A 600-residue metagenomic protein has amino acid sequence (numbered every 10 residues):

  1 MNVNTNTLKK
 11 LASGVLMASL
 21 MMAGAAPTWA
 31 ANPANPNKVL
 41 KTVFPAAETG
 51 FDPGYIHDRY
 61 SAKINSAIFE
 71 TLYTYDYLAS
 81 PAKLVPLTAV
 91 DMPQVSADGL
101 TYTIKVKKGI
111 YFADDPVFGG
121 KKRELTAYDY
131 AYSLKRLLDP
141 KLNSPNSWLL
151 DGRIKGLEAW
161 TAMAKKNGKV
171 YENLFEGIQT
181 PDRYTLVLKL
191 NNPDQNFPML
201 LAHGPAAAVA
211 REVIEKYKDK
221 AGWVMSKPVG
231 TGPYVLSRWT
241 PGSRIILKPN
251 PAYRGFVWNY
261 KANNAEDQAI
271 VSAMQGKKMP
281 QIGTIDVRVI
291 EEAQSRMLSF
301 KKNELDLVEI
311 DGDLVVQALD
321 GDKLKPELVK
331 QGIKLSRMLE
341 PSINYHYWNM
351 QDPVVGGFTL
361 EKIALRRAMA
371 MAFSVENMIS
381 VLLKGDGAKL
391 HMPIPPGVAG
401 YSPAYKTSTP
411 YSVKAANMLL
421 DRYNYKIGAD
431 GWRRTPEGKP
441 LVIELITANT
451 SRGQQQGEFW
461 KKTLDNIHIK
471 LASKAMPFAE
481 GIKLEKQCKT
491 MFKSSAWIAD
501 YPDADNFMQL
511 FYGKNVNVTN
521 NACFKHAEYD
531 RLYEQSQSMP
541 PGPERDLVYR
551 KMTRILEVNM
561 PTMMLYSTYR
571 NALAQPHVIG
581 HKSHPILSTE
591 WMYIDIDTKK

Functional and structural regions predicted by a protein language model:
N2-V15: Bacterial N-terminal signal peptides that target proteins for export
V3, A31-P33, Y77-L78, P93 (+10 more regions): Extracytoplasmic/periplasmic ligand-capture domains
S13-A23: Bacterial N-terminal signal peptides
A25-A30: Sec/Tat signal peptide C-region and signal peptidase I cleavage site
V43-A97, V229: N-terminal lobe/hinge region of extracytoplasmic solute-binding protein
A46-K63, V85-T88, P116-G119, P145-N146 (+4 more regions): A structural "hinge/loop" feature
K105, E124-V213, G230-G242: Surface-exposed binding/hinge segments that line and control ligand-binding clefts or catalytic entry sites
L565: Glycine-rich and polybasic anion-binding loops at the starts of cofactor/ligand-binding domains
